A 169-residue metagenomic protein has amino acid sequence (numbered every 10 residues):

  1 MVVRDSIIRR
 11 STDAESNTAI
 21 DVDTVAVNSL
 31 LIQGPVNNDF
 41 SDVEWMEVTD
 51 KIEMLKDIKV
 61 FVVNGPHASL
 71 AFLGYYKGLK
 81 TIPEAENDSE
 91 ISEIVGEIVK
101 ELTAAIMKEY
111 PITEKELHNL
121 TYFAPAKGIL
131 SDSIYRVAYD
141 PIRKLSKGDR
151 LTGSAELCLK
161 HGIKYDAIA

Functional and structural regions predicted by a protein language model:
M1-A169: Substrate/ligand-engaging "lid" and interaction regions
